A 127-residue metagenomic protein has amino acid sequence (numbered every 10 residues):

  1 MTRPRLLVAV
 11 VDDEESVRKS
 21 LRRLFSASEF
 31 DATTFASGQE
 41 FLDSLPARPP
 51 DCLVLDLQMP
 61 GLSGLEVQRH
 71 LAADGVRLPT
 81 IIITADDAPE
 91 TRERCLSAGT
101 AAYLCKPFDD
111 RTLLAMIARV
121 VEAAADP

Functional and structural regions predicted by a protein language model:
E15-T33: Two-component/phosphorelay signaling modules centered on CheY-like receiver
A36-S37, S63-E66: Acidic catalytic/metal-coordinating carboxylates
R48-V54: Active-site beta3 strand of CheY-like receiver
D56, T84: Active-site residues of response regulator receiver
M59: Receiver (REC) domain active-site loop signature in two-component systems and cognate sites in sensor histidine kinases
E66, D87-A102: Alpha4 helix (beta4-alpha4-beta5 surface) of REC/receiver domains from two-component response regulators
D74, A85-D87: Short, conserved "switch-loop" micro-motifs in signal-transduction and mechanochemical regulators
E90, F108-A118: C-terminal output helix
